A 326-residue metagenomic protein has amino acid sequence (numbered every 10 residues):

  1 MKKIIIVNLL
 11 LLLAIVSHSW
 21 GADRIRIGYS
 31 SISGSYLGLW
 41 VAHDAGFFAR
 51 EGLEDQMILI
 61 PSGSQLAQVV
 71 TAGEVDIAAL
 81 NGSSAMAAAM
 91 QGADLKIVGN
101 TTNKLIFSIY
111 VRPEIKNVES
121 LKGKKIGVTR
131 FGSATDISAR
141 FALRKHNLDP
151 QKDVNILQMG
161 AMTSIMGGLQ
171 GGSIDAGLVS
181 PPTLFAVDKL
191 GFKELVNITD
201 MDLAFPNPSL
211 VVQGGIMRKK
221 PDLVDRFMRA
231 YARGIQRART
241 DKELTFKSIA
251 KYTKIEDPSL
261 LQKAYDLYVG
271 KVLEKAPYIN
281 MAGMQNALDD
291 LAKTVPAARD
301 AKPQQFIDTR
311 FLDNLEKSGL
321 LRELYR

Functional and structural regions predicted by a protein language model:
M1-I4: Positively charged n-region of N-terminal signal peptides that target proteins for export
I6-L10: Sec-dependent N-terminal signal peptides
I15-G21: Sec/Tat signal peptide C-region and signal peptidase I cleavage site
G21-G171, D175-P181, E194-I198, L203-A204: Short, glycine-/small- and polar/acidic-enriched structural segments that line small-molecule recognition paths
S83-S84, T163-K254: Pocket-lining segment of extracytoplasmic ligand-binding domains
S133-K152, A230-K263, Q304-L320: Ligand-binding clefts/hinges and TM-proximal coupling segments of bilobed small-molecule sensing domains
R218-D300: Secondary-structure end/capping motifs
L288-R326: Conserved C-terminal helix/tail region of periplasmic/extracytoplasmic solute-binding proteins
